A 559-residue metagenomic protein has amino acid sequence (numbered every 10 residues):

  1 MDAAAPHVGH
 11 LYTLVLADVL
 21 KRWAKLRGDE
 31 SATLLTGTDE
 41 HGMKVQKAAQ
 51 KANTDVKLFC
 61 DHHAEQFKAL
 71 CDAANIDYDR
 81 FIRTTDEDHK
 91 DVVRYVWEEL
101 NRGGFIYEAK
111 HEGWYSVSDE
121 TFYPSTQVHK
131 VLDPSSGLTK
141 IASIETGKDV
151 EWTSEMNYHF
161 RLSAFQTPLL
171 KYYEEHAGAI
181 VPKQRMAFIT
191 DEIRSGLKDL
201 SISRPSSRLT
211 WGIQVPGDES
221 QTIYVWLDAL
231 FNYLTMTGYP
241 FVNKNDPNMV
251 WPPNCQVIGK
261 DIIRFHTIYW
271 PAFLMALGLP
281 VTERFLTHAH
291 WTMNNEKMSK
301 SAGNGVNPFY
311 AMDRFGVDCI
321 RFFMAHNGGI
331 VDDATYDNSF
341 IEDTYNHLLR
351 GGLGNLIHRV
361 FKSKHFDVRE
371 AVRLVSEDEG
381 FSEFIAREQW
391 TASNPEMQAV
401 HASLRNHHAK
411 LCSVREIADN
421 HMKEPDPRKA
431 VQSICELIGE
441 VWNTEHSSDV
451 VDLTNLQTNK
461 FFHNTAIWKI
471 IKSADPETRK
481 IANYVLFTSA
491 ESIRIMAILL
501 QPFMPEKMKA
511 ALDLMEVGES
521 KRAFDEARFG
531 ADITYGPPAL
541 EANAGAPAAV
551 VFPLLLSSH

Functional and structural regions predicted by a protein language model:
M1-D29, T33-T36, D88-V92, A142-D367 (+5 more regions): Structured secondary-structure scaffolds
M1-Y172, A177-G178: N-terminal, positively charged nucleic-acid-binding surface of large information/translation enzymes
H41, W114-E120, A289-W291, S339-Y345 (+3 more regions): A glycine-rich phosphate-binding loop feature that marks nucleotide/adenosyl-phosphate handling sites
A74-I76, M249-V250, T292, S301-G303 (+6 more regions): Short acidic (Asp/Glu) and glycine-rich catalytic loops that position anionic groups and cofactors
R83, Q256-D261, A482-L486: Active-site rim elements
A109-W114, P425-V431, C435, G439-E440 (+1 more regions): Basic, alpha-helical terminal appendages of large translation-related enzymes
F323-N327, V360, D378, F384-E388 (+2 more regions): A glycine-rich, aromatic-flanked flexible loop/lid motif
G329-D332, Y336-F340, Y345-L349, S363-P427: Long, amphipathic alpha-helical stalk/connector segments used for oligomerization, subunit docking, or mechanical
